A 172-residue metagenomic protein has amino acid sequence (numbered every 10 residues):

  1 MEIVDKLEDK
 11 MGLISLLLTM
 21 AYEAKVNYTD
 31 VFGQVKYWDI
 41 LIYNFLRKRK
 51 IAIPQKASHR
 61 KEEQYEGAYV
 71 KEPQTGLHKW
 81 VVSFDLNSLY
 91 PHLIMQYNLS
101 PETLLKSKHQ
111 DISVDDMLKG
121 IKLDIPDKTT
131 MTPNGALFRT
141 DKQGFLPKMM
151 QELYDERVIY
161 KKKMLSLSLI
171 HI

Functional and structural regions predicted by a protein language model:
M1-N98, L169: Common nucleic-acid-contacting/processivity interface regions adjacent to the catalytic cores of nucleic-acid enzymes
W80, L86-I170: Helical catalytic core of nucleic-acid polymerases
